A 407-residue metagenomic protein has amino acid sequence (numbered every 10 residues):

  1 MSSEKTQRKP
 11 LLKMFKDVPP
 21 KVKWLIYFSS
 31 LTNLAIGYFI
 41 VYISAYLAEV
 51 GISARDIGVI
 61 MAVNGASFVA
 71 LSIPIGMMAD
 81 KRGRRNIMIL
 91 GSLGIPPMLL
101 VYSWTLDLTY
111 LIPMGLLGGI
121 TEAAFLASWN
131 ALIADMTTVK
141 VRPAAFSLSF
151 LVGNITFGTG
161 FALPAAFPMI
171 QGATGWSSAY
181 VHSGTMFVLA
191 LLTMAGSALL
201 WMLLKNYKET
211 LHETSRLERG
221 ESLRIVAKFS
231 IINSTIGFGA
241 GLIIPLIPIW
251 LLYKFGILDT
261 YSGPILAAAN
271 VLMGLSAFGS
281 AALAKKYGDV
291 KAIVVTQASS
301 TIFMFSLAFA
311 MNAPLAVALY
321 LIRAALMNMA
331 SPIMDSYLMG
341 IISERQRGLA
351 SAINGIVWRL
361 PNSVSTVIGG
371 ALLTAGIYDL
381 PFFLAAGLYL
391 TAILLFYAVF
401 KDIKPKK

Functional and structural regions predicted by a protein language model:
R8-A70, I225-A267: Helix-loop boundary and gating motifs at the non-cytosolic
S30, M98, T109-F125, L315-M329: Hydrophobic core of transmembrane alpha-helices in multi-pass small-molecule transporters, especially MFS/SLC-type
A70-L106: Conserved MFS/SLC helix-loop-helix module at the cytosolic interface between two early adjacent transmembrane helices
L71-G83, P168, S276-D289, L373-T374: Helix-to-loop junctions at the C-terminal end of transmembrane segments in multipass secondary transporters
N86-L100, K291-S306, F383-A386: Structural signature of the two symmetry-related core transmembrane helices
M114-G153: Cytoplasmic helix-loop-helix junction between adjacent transmembrane helices in 12-TM secondary transporters
S147-P168, V357-S365: Glycine-rich segments within core transmembrane alpha-helices of 12-TM secondary carriers
A190-T210, L395-F400: C-terminal membrane-cytosol helix-exit motif in multi-pass small-molecule transporters
